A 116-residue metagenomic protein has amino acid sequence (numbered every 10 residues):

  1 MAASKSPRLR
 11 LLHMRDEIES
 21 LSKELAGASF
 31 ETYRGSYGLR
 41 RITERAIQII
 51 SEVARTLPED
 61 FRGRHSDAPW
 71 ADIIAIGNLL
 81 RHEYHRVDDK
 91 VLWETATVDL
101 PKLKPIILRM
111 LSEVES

Functional and structural regions predicted by a protein language model:
M1-S116: Solvent-exposed interaction patches of small proteins and small membrane subunits
